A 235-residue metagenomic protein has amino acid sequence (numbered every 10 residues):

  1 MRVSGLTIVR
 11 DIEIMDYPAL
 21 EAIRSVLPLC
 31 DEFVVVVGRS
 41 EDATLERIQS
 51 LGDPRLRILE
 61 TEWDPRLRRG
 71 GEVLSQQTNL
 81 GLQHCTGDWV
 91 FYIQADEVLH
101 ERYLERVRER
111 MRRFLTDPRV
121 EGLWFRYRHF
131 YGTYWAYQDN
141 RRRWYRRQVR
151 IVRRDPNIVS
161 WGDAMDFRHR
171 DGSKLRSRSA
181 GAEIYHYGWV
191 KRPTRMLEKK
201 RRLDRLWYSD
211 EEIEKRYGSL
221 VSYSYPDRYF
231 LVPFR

Functional and structural regions predicted by a protein language model:
V3-L6, R10, M15-E21, R39-Y92: Active-site-proximal specificity loops/subdomain of glycosyltransferases
E21-F33, S40: Short, acidic, metal-binding catalytic loop of nucleotide-sugar glycosyltransferases
G71-S75, N79-L82, V98-R235: Catalytic-site signature of metal-activated, phosphate-bearing donor transferases, centered on the GT-A/GT-A-like
W89, D96-L99: Acidic metal-phosphate-binding loop of nucleotide-sugar-dependent transferases
